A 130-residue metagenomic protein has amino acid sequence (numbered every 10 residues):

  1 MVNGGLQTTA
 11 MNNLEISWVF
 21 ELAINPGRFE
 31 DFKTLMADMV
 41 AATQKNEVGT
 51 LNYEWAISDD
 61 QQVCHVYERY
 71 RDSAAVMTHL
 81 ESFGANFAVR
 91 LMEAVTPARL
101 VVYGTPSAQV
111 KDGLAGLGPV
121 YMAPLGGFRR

Functional and structural regions predicted by a protein language model:
V2-C64, R71-E81, E93-R130: Short S/T/G/P-rich N-terminal loop/turn motif that feeds into the first structured element of a domain
G84-A88: A short, acidic, amphipathic alpha-helical segment used as a generic capping/interface helix at domain edges
